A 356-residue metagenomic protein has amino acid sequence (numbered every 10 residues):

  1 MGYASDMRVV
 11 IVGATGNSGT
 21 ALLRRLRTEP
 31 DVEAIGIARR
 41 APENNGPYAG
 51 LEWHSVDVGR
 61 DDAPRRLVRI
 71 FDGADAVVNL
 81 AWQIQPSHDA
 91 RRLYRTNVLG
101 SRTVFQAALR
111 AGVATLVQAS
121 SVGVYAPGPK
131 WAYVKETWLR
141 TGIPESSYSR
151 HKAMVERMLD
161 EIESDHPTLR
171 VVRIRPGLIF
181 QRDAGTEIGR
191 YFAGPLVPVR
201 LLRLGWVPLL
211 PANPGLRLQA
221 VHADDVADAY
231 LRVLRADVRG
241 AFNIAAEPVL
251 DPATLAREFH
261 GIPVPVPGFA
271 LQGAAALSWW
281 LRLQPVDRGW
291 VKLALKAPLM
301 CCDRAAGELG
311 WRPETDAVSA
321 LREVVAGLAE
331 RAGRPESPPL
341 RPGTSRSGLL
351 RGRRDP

Functional and structural regions predicted by a protein language model:
V9-E29: N-terminal Rossmann NAD(P)H-binding glycine-rich loop of SDR-like oxidoreductase domains
V56-L99, A107, P127: NAD(P)H-binding glycine-rich loop region in Rossmannoid oxidoreductase-like domains and their noncatalytic homologs
L99, T103-Y148: Conserved Rossmann-fold NAD(P)-dependent oxidoreductase catalytic core, especially the SDR/UDP-sugar
E145-V172: Active-site Tyr-X1-5-Lys
I162-L218: NAD(P)-dependent short-chain dehydrogenase/reductase
V197-V249: Alpha-helical substrate-binding/gating segment
A223, P252-T254, W280-R312: Conserved C-terminal active-site "lid" loop/helix of NAD(P)H-dependent oxidoreductases that clamps the redox cofactor
A227-V286, C302, R322-E323, R331-S345 (+1 more regions): Mid/C-terminal beta-alpha module of Rossmann-like enzyme folds, strongest in SDR-family dehydrogenases/epimerases
